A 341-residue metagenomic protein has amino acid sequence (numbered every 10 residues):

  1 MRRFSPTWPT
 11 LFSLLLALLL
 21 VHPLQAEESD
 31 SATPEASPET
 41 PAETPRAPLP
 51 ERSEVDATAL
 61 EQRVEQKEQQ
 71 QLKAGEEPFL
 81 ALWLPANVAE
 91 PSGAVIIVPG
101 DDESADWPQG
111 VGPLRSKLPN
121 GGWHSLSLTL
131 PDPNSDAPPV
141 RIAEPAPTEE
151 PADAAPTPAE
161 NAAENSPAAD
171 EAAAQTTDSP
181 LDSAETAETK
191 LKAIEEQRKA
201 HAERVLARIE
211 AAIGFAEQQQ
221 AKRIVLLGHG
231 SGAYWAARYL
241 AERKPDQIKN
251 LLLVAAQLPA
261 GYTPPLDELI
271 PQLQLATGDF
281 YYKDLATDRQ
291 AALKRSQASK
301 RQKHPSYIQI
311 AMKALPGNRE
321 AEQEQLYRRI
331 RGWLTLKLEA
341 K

Functional and structural regions predicted by a protein language model:
T10-V21: Bacterial N-terminal signal peptides
T33-A86: N-terminal cap/lid segment of alpha/beta-hydrolase-fold proteins
P91-G100: Short beta-strand element of the alpha/beta-hydrolase
Q109-L126: Short amphipathic alpha-helix adjacent to the substrate-entry channel of hydrolases
P138-Q219: Alpha/beta-hydrolase active-site loop
L226-A237: Gly/Ala-rich beta-loop-alpha elbow adjacent to hydrolase catalytic centers
P245, N250-G317: The feature captures the conserved acid-bearing segment of alpha/beta-hydrolase catalytic domains
P305-K341: C-terminal catalytic histidine-bearing segment of alpha/beta-hydrolase fold enzymes
